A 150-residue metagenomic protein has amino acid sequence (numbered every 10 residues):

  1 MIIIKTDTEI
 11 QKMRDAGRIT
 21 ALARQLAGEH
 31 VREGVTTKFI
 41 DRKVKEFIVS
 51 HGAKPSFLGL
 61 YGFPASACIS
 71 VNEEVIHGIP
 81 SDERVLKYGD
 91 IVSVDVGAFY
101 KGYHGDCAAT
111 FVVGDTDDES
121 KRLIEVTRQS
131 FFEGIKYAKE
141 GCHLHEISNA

Functional and structural regions predicted by a protein language model:
M1-A150: Active-site neighborhoods and metal-handling regions in enzymes and metal-associated proteins
